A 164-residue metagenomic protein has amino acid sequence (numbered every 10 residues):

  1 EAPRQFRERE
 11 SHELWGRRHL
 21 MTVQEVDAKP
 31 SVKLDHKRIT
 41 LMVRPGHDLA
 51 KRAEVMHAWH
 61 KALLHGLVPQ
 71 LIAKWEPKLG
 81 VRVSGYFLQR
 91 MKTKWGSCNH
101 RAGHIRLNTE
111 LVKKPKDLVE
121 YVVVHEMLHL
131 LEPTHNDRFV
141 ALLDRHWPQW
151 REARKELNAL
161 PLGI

Functional and structural regions predicted by a protein language model:
E1-Y121, L130-I164: Active-site-proximal or metal-binding-adjacent scaffold patches in catalytic folds
E126: Walker B catalytic acidic pair
